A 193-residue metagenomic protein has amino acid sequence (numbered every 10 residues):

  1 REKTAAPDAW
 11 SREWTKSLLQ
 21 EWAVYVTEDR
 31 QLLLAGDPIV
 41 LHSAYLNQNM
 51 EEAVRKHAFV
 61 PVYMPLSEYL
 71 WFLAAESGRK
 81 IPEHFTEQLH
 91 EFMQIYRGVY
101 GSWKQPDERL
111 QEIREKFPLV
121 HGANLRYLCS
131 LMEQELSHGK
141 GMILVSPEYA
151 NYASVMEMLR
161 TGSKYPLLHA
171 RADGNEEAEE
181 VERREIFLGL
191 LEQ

Functional and structural regions predicted by a protein language model:
R1-Q193: An N-terminal assembly and electron-transfer interface module characteristic of large anaerobic redox and radical
